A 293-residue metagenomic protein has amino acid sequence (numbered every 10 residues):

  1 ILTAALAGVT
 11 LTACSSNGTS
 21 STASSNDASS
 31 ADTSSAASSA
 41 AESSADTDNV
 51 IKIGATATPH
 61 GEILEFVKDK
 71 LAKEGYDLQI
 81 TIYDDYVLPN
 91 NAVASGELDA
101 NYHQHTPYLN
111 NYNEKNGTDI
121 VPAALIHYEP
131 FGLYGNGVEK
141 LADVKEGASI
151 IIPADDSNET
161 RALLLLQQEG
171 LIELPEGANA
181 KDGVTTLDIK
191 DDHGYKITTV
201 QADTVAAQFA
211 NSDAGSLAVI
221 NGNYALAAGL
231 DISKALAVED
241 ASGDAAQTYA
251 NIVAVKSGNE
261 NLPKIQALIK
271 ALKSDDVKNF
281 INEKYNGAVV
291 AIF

Functional and structural regions predicted by a protein language model:
V9-A13: C-terminal motif of bacterial Sec signal peptides marking the signal peptidase cleavage site
S15-G18: Bacterial signal peptide processing site
V50, A57-I82: Short, polar/charged alpha-helical segment
I80-N91, N179-A207: Short helix-initiation/N-cap motifs at beta->coil->alpha
N111-A123, G137-V138, A228-D240: Ligand-binding "clamshell"
A123-I172, K278: A conserved helix-loop-strand patch within extracytoplasmic ligand-binding domains of the periplasmic binding
P130-A142, Y249-L262: A bilobed periplasmic-binding-protein/Venus flytrap-type ligand-binding module shared by bacterial periplasmic
T160-Q167, L272-I292: Periplasmic-binding protein-like
